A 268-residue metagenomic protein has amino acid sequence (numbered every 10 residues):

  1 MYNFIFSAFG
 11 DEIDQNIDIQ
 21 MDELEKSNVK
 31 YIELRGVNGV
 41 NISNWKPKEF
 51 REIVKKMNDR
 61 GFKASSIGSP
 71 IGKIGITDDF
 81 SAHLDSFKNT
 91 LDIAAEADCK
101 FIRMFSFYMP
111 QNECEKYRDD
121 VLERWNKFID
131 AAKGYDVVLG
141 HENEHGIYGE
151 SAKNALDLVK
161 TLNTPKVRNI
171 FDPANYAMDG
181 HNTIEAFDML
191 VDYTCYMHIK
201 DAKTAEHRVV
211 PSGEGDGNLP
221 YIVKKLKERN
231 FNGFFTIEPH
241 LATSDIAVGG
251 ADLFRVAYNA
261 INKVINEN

Functional and structural regions predicted by a protein language model:
M1-G10, D14-K30, V54, N58-G61 (+3 more regions): Histidine-acidic metal/acid-base catalytic patches
M1-S7, A64-I74, M109: N-terminal small/glycine-rich loop or linker at the start of catalytic domains across soluble metabolic enzymes
E12, G36-N38, P70-K73, S106-P110 (+4 more regions): Active-site-proximal loop/turn and secondary-structure-junction residues that shape catalytic pockets, frequently
N16-D22, K56-D59, G75-N169, M178-G180 (+1 more regions): Active-site acidic/histidine proton-transfer and metal-coordination neighborhood in alpha/beta enzyme cores
E33, S66-G68, R103, G140 (+2 more regions): Conserved beta-strand positions in the central sheet of alpha/beta enzyme cores
E33-V54, F107-E113, H207: Glycine-rich, proline-tolerant flexible connector loops at the mouths of alpha/beta enzymes
V40-S43, K73-T77: Short active-site-adjacent helix-start/loop capping segments
N41-I42, F80-S81, K116, V209-G213: Short glycine-enriched, charge-decorated loop/helix-capping segments at active-site entrances that position
